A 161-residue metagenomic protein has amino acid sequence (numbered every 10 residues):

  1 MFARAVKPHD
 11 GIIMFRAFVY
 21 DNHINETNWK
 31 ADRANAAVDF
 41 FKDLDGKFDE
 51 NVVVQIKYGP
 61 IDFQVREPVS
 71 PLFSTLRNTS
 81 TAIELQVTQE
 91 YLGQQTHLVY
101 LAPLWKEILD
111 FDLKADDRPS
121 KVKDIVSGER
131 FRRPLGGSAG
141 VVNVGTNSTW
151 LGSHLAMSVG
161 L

Functional and structural regions predicted by a protein language model:
F2-L161: Substrate-binding groove of N-acetylhexosamine-processing glycoside hydrolases
